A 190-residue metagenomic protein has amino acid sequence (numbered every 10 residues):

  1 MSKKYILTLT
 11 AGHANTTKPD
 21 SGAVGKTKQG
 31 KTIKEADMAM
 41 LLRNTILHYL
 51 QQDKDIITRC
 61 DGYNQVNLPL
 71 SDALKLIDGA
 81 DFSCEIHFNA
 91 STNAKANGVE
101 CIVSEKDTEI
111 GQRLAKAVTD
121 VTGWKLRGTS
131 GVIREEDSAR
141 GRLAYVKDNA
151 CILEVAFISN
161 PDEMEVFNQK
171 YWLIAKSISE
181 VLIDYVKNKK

Functional and structural regions predicted by a protein language model:
M1-D72: Active-site histidine-acidic residue metal-binding/catalytic motifs, centered on HxH/HExxH-like signatures
Y5-T8, K18-P19, L76, S83-N89 (+1 more regions): Active-site-adjacent mobile loop/cap segments within catalytic or ligand-binding domains
L9, Y49-Q52, H87, E105 (+2 more regions): Polar, enzyme-active/binding microenvironments
H13-T16, Y63-N67, F88-N93, D107-T108 (+3 more regions): Solvent-exposed loop/turn segments at secondary-structure junctions within structured extracellular/periplasmic domains
T16-K34, A90-V121: A short, glycine/acidic-enriched catalytic loop
I33-L41, L68, E105-E109, E165-L173: Soluble non-cytosolic domains of exported or imported proteins
R43, L47, L74, D81 (+4 more regions): Extracytoplasmic/secreted envelope proteins and their assembly/folding machinery, especially bacterial periplasmic
V103-F157: Catalytic cores of processing enzymes, dominated by hydrolases/peptidases, characterized by acidic/His-rich
